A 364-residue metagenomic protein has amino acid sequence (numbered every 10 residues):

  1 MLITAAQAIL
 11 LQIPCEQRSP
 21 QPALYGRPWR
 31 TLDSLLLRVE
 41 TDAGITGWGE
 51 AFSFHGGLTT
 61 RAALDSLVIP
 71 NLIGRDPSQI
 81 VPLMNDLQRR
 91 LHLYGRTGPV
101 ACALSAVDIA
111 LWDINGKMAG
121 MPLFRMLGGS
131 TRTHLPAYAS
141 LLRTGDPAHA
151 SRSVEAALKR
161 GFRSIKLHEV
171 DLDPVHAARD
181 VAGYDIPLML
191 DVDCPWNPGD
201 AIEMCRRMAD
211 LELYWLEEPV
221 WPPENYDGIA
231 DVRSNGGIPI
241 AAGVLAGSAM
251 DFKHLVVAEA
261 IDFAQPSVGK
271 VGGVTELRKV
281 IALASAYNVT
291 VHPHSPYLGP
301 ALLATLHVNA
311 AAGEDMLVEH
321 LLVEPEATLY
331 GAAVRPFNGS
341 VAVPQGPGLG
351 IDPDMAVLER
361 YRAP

Functional and structural regions predicted by a protein language model:
M1-T46, D65, I69, E155 (+1 more regions): Non-catalytic terminal accessory/regulatory regions of metabolic enzymes
L2-R18, W29-L32, T275, P296-P364: Flexible C-terminal active-site loop/helix
I3, G44, V68, V107 (+7 more regions): Conserved, mostly hydrophobic/aromatic
E40-M118: Metal- or metallocofactor-binding catalytic centers and their adjacent structured scaffolds across diverse enzyme
G74, M121, I238, V289 (+1 more regions): Short glycine/serine/threonine/alanine-rich loop segments
Y94, M118-R143, A177-R179, G183-P187 (+2 more regions): N-terminal small/glycine-rich loop or linker at the start of catalytic domains across soluble metabolic enzymes
H134-H149, D191-N197, A241: Active-site mouth loops of central-metabolism enzymes
L167, L172-P300, P336: Catalytic core of soluble alpha/beta enzymes
